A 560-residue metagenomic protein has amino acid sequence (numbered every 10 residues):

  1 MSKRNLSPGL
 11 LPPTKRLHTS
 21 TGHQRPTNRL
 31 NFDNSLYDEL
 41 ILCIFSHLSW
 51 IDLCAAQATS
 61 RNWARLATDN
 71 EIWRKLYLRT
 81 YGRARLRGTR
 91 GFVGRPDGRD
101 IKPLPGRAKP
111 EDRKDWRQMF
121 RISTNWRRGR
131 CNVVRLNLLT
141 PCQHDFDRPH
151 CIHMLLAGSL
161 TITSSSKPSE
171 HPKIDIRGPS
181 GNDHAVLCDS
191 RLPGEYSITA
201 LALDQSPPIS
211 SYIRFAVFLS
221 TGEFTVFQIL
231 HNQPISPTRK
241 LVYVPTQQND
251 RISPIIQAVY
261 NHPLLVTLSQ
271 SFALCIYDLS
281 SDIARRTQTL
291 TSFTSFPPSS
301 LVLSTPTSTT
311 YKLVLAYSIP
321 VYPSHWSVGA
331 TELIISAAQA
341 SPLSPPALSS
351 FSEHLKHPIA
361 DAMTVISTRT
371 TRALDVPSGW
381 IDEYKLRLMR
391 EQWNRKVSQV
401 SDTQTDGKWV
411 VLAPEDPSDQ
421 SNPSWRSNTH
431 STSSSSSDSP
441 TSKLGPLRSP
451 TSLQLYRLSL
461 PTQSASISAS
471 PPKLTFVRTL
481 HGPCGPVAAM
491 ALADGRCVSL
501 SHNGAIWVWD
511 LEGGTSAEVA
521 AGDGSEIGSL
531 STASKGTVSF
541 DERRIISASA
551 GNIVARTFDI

Functional and structural regions predicted by a protein language model:
S2-N34, N62-V186, R191, Q233-V242 (+2 more regions): Intrinsically disordered, low-complexity acidic/Ser/Thr/Pro-rich linker and tail segments in large eukaryotic scaffolds
R25-L30, C43-L48, V259: Short interface patches used for recognition in eukaryotic signaling and trafficking proteins
N34-I41, W50-S60, N70: Generic preference for well-ordered alpha-helical elements
A55, N70-L78, A84-R87, F272 (+3 more regions): Short, flexible/disordered secondary-structure transition segments
S60, S499-S501, G528-S534, R544: Eukaryote-specific long, low-complexity intrinsically disordered regions
D183-S206: Blade-loop segments of beta-propeller domains
S206-G522, R556-D559: Hydrophobic, structured segments
S534-I560: Blade-level signature of beta-propeller repeat domains, shared across WD40, Kelch, NHL, RCC1 and BNR/Asp-box propellers
